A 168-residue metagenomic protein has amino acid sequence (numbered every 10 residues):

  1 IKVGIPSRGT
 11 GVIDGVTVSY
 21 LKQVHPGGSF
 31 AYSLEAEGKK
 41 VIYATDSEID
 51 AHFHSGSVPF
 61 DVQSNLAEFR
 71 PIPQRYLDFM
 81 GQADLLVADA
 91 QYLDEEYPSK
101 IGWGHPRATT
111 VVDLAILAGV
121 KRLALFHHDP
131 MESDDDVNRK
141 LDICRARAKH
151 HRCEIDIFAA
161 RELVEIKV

Functional and structural regions predicted by a protein language model:
K2-F126, V137-D142, H151: Metal-dependent phosphodiesterase/nuclease catalytic metal-binding core
G4-G9, E154, R161-I166: Glycine-centered loop/turn motifs
E96-Y97, E132-D135, I166-V168: Short active-site-adjacent structural elements
D129: Residue-level signal for short, function-critical loop segments
E132-L163: Short acidic, glycine/proline-enriched helix-loop-strand junctions
